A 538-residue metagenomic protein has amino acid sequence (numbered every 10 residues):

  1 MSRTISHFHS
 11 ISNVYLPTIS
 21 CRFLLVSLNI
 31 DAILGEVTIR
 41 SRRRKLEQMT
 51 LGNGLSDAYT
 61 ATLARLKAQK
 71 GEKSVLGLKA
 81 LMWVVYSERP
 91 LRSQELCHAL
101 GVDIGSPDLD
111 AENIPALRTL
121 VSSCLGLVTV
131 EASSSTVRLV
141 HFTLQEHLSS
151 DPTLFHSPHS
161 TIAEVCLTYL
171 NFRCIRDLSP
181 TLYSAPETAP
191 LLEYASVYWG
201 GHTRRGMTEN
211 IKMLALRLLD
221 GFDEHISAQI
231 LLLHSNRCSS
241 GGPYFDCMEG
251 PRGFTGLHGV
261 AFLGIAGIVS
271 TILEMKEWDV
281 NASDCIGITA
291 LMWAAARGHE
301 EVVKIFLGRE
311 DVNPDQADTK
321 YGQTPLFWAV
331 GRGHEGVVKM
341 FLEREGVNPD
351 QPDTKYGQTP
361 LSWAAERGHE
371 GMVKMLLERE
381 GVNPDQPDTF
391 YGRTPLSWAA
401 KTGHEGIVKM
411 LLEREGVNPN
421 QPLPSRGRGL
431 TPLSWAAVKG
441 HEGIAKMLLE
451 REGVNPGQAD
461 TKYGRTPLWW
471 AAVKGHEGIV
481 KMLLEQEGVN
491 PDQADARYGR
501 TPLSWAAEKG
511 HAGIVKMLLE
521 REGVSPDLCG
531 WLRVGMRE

Functional and structural regions predicted by a protein language model:
S10-N13, T18-H299, R537: Leucine/isoleucine-rich amphipathic helices and adjacent mixed helix/strand linkers that form non-membrane
E249, S283, A317-D318, P352-D353 (+5 more regions): Ankyrin-repeat boundary/linker signal
G253, G287, Y321-G322, Y356-G357 (+4 more regions): Start-of-repeat signature of ankyrin repeats
I268, E301-V302, G336-V337, G371-M372 (+4 more regions): Conserved ankyrin/ankyrin-like repeat signature
T271-D279, K304-N313, M340-N348, M375-V382 (+4 more regions): Ankyrin repeat domain, specifically the short helix-to-loop turn at the C-terminus of the second helix of each repeat
H334, H476, C529-E538: Arg/Gly-rich low-complexity intrinsically disordered repeat tracts
